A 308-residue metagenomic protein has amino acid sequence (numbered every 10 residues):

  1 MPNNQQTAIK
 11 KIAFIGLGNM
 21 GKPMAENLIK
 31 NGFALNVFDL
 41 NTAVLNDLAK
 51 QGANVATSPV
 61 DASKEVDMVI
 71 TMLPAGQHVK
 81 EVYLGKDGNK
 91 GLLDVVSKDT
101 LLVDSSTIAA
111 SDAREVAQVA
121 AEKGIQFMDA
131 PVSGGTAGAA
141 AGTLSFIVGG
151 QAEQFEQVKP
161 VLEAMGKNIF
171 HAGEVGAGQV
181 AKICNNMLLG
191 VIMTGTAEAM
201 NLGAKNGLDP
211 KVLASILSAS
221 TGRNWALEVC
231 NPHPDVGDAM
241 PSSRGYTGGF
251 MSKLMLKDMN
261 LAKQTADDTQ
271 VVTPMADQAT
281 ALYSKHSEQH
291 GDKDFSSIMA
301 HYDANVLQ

Functional and structural regions predicted by a protein language model:
P2-M72, T100, F170-H171: NAD(P)+-binding Rossmann beta1-loop-alpha1 motif at the extreme N-terminus of oxidoreductases
L35, V55, Q126-M128, I169 (+2 more regions): Hydrophobic beta-strand scaffold residues
P59-T71, A75-Q126: Rossmann-fold NAD(P) dinucleotide-binding segment
V82, T107-N186: Rossmann-fold dinucleotide-binding core
A177-I298, Y302-V306: Helical "substrate-binding/catalytic lid" subdomain of Rossmann-like NAD(P)-dependent dehydrogenases/reductases
